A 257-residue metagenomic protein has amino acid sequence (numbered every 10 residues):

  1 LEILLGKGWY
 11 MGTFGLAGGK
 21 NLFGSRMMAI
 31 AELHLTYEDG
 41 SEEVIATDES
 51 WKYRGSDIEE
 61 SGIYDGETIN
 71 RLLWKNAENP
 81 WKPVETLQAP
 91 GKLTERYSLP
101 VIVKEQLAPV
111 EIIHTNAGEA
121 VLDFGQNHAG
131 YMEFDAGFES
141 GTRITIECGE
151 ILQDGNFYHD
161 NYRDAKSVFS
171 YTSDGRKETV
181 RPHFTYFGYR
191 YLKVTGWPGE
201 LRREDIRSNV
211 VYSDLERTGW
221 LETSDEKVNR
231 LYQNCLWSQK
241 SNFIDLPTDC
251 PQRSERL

Functional and structural regions predicted by a protein language model:
E2-R253: Extracellular/oxidizing-compartment recognition motifs
R256-L257: Extended ligand-binding clefts on enzyme/binding-domain cores
